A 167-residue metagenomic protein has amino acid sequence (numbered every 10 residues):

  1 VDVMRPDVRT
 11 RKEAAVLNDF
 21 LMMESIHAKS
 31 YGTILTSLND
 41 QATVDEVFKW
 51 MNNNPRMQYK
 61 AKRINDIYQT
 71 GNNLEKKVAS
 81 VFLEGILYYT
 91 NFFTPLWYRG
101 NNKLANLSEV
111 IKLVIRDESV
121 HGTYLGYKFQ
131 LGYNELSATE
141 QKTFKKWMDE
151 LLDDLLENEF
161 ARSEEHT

Functional and structural regions predicted by a protein language model:
V1-E165: Non-heme di-metal
